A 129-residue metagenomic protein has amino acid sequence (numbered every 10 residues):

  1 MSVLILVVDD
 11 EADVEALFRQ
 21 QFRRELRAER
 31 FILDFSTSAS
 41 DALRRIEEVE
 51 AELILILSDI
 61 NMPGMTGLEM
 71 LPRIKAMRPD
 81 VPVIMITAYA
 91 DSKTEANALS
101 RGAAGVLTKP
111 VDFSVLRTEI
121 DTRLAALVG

Functional and structural regions predicted by a protein language model:
A12-D34: Two-component/phosphorelay signaling modules centered on CheY-like receiver
E15, E69, A90-G105, T118: Alpha4 helix (beta4-alpha4-beta5 surface) of REC/receiver domains from two-component response regulators
R19, F35-L55, A76: Acidic, metal-coordinating helix/loop segments flanking the phosphotransfer/catalytic sites of two-component signaling
E25-L26, E47-A51, R73-D80, R101: Conserved phosphotransfer cores of two-component systems
S38-D41, P63-E69: Acidic catalytic/metal-coordinating carboxylates
K93, V111-T122: C-terminal output helix
